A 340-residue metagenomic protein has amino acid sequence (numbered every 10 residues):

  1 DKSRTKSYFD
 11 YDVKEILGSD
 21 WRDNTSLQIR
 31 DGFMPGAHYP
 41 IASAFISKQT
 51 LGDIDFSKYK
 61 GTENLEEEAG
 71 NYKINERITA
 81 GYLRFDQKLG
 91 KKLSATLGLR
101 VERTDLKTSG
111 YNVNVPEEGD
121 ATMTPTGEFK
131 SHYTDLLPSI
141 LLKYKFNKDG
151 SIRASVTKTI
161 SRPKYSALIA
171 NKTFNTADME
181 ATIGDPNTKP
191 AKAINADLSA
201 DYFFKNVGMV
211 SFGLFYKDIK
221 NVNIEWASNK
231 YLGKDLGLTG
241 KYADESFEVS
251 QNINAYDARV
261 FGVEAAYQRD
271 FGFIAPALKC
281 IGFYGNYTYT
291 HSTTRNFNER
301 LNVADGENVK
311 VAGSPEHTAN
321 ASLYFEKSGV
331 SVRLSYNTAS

Functional and structural regions predicted by a protein language model:
D1, E76-K145, A193, F271 (+2 more regions): Surface-exposed extracellular loop regions of Gram-negative outer-membrane beta-barrel proteins
D1-K2, L97-R103, I152-K158, A200 (+4 more regions): Transmembrane beta-barrel strands of outer-membrane/channel proteins
R4-D10, S57, K107-N114, Y165-N171 (+5 more regions): Outer-membrane beta-barrel translocator domains and adjoining extracellular loop/strand segments of Gram-negative
R4-E68, N229-I253: Flexible glycine-rich, low-complexity coil/linker segments exposed to the extracellular/periplasmic environment
R4-T5, W21-R22, I29, K91-L93 (+4 more regions): Short loop/turn motifs that connect adjacent beta-strands in outer-membrane beta-barrel proteins
F56-E66, Y111-M123, H132, N171-A181 (+3 more regions): Flexible, solvent-exposed coil segments and beta strand-coil junctions, predominantly the extracellular/periplasmic
E66, G70, I74-R77, S131 (+3 more regions): Outer-membrane beta-barrel signature, preferentially recognizing the C-terminal barrel domain of Gram-negative
Y216-D218, D235-A339: Gram-negative outer-membrane beta-barrel transporters
